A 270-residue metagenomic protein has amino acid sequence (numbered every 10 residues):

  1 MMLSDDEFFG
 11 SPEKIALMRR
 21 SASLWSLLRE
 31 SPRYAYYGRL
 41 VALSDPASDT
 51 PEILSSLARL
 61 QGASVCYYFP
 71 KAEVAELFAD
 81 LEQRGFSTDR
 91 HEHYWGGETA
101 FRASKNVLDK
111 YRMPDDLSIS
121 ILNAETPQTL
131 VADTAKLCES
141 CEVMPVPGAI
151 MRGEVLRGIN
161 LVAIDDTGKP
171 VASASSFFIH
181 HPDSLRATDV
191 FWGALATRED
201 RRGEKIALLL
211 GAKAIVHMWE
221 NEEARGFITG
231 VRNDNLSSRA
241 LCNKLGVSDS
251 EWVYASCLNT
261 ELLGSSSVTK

Functional and structural regions predicted by a protein language model:
M1-E73, S173-L195: Conserved donor-binding loop and adjoining core beta-sheet/short helix segment in diverse acyl/aminoacyl transferases
M2-E7, K105-P147, V268-K270: Short amphipathic alpha-helix that is part of the acyltransferase structural core
A16, R39-S118: Acyl-donor-binding surface of acyltransferase catalytic domains
S48-L57, A194-T197, G203-M218, R239-K244: Conserved acetyl-CoA-binding loop-helix of GNAT-fold acetyltransferases
L60-A72, M218-V231: Conserved GNAT acetyl-CoA-binding A-motif
A72-T88, L208, N233-E251, T269: Conserved active-site alpha-helix within GNAT-family acetyltransferase domains
S87-G97, G230, G246-L263: Conserved catalytic-core motifs of GNAT/GCN5-like acyltransferases
E139-A196: A conserved beta-strand-loop-helix scaffold within acyl/acetyltransferase catalytic domains
